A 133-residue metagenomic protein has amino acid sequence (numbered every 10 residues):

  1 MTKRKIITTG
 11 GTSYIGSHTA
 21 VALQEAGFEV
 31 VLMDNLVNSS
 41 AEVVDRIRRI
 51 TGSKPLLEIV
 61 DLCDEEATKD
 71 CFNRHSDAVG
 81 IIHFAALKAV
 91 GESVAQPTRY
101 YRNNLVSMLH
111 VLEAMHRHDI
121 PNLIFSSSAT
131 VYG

Functional and structural regions predicted by a protein language model:
M1-G133: N-terminal Rossmann-like NAD(P)+-binding domain of SDR-like oxidoreductases, especially those catalyzing
